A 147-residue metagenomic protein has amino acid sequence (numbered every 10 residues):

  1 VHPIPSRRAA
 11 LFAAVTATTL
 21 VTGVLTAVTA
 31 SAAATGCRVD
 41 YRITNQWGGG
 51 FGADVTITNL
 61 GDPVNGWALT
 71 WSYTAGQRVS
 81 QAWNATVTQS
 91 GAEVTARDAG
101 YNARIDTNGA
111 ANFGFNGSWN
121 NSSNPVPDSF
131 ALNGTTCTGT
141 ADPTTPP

Functional and structural regions predicted by a protein language model:
V1-A32: Secretory targeting and sorting signals
A30-T44: Boundary/junction segments of secreted and surface-exposed precursor proteins
V39, A53, W67-L69, A111-F115: Hydrophobic residues positioned within well-ordered beta-strands of beta-sheet architectures
D40-V64: Short beta-strand elements of extracellular/lumenal beta-sandwich folds
T58-L60, S72-T74, N116-N120: Solvent-exposed residues in well-ordered beta-strands and their adjoining turns, especially edge/terminal strands
P63-G91, S129: Short acidic, flexible loop segments centered on an aromatic residue
Q81-N120: Intrinsically disordered, low-complexity Pro/Gly/Ser/Thr-rich segments with frequent PxxP/GP/PP motifs and embedded
N112-T145: Terminal connector regions
